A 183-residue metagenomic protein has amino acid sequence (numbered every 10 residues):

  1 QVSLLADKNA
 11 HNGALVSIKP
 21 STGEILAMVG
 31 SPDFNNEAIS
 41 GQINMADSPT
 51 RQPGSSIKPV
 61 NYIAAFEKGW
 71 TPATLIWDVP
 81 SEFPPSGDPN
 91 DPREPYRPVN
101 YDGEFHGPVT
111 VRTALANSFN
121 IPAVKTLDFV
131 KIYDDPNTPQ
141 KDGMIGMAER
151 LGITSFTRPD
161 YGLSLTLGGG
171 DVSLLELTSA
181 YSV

Functional and structural regions predicted by a protein language model:
Q1, K68, N117, K125-F129 (+2 more regions): Generic, well-ordered alpha-helical scaffold segments in large soluble proteins
Q1, P20-L26, P59-E67, P122 (+1 more regions): Active-site-proximal alpha-helical segments within enzyme catalytic domains
Q1-R51, S55-S56, A73-T74, P139-R150 (+1 more regions): Periplasmic/cell-envelope proteins involved in peptidoglycan metabolism and beta-lactam response
S17-T22, I39, S48-G54, G103 (+6 more regions): Secondary-structure capping and boundary motifs in well-ordered enzyme cores
S21, W70-M144: Conserved catalytic neighborhood of penicillin-recognizing serine enzymes
S21-I25, P32-N36, Q52, S81-P84 (+4 more regions): Solvent-exposed loop/turn segments at secondary-structure junctions within structured extracellular/periplasmic domains
G23, M45, T50-D78, A114 (+1 more regions): Active-site SXXK
L151-V183: Active-site-proximal helix/loop microenvironment of the serine DD-peptidase/beta-lactamase transpeptidase fold
